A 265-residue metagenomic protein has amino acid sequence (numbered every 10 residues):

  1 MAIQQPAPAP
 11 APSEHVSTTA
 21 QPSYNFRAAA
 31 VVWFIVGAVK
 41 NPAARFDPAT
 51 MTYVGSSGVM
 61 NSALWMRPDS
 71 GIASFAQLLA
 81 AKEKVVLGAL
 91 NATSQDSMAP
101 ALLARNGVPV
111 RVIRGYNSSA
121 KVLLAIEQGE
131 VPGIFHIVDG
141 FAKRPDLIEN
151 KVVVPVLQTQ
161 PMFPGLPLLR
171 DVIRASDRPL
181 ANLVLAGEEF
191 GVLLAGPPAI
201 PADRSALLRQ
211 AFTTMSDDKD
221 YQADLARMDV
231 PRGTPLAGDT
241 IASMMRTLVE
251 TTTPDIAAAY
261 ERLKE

Functional and structural regions predicted by a protein language model:
M1, A7-P12, L87-Q95: Extracytoplasmic "Venus flytrap"
Q4, N25-A29, V86-A89, R111-R114 (+3 more regions): Structural recognition of the beta-strand scaffold that forms the well-ordered cores of secreted hydrolase catalytic
P6-E14, I113-Q128, I137-G140, D239: Short helix-initiation/N-cap motifs at beta->coil->alpha
S17-Y24, A38-K121, A125, I173-P179 (+1 more regions): Hinge/capping helix and adjacent helix->loop/strand transition within the periplasmic-binding protein
A30-A44, S94-N106, A120, Q128 (+1 more regions): A ligand-binding cleft/hinge motif common to bilobed small-molecule-binding domains
K143-S216, L248, D255, K264: C-terminal lobe and pocket-closing loops of periplasmic/extracytoplasmic Venus-flytrap solute-binding proteins
L169, A206, D217, Y221-M244: Mature extracytoplasmic/periplasmic domains
A237-E265: Extracellular/periplasmic bilobal clamshell ligand-binding domains
